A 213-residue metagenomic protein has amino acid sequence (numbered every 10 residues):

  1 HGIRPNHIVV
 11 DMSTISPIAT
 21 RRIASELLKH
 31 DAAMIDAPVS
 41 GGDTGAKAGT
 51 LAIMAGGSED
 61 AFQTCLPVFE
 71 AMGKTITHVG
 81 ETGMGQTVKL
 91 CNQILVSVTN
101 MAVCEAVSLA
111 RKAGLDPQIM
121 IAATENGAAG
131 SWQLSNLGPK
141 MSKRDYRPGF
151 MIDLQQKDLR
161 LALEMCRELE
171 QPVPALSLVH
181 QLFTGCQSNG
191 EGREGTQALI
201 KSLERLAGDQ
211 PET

Functional and structural regions predicted by a protein language model:
P5-V9, T14-Q93, S97: Rossmann-fold dinucleotide-binding core
A48-G56, T77, E81-A113, T124-N136 (+1 more regions): Active-site-proximal catalytic alpha-helix in oxidoreductases
T82, G130-G195: Interdomain hinge/lid region at the active-site interface of Rossmann-like NAD(P)-dependent oxidoreductases
D116-E125, S177-Q181: Beta-strand segments within the central parallel beta-sheet cores of soluble alpha/beta enzyme folds
T184, S188-T213: NAD(P)-dependent dehydrogenase/reductase Rossmann-like domain
